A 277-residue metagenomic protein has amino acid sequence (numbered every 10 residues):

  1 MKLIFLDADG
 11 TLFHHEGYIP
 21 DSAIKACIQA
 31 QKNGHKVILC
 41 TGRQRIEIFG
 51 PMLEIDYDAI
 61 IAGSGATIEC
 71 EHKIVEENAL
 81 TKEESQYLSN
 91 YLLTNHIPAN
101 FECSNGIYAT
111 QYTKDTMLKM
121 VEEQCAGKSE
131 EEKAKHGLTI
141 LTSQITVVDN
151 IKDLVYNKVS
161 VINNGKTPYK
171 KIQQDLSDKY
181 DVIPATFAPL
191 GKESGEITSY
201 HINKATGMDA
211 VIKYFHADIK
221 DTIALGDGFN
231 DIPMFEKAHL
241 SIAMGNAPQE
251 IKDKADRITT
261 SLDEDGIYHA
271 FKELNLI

Functional and structural regions predicted by a protein language model:
M1-L3, H14, P20, S194-I277: Mg2+-dependent phosphoryl-transfer enzymes with acidic/Ser/Thr/Gly-rich catalytic loops
G10, G65, G226-G228: Active-site metal-binding loops of divalent metal-dependent hydrolases
G17-G34, E77-E84, L141-I145, S199-D209 (+2 more regions): Short, acidic loop-to-helix structural element flanking the phosphoryl-transfer center in phosphate-processing enzymes
Y18-A126: Active-site phosphate-binding/coordination module
G34-I38, D56-D58, N157-K158, K220-D221 (+2 more regions): Short active-site oxyanion
I55-D56, S64, L176-K179, K237-A238 (+1 more regions): Short, structured coil segments at secondary-structure junctions
Y57-S64, D181-P184, S241-G245, T259: Short hydrophobic/aromatic-enriched beta-strand-loop microsegments
G106-I223: Conserved acidic, metal-coordinating active-site core of Asp-based, Mg2+-dependent phosphoryl-transfer enzymes
